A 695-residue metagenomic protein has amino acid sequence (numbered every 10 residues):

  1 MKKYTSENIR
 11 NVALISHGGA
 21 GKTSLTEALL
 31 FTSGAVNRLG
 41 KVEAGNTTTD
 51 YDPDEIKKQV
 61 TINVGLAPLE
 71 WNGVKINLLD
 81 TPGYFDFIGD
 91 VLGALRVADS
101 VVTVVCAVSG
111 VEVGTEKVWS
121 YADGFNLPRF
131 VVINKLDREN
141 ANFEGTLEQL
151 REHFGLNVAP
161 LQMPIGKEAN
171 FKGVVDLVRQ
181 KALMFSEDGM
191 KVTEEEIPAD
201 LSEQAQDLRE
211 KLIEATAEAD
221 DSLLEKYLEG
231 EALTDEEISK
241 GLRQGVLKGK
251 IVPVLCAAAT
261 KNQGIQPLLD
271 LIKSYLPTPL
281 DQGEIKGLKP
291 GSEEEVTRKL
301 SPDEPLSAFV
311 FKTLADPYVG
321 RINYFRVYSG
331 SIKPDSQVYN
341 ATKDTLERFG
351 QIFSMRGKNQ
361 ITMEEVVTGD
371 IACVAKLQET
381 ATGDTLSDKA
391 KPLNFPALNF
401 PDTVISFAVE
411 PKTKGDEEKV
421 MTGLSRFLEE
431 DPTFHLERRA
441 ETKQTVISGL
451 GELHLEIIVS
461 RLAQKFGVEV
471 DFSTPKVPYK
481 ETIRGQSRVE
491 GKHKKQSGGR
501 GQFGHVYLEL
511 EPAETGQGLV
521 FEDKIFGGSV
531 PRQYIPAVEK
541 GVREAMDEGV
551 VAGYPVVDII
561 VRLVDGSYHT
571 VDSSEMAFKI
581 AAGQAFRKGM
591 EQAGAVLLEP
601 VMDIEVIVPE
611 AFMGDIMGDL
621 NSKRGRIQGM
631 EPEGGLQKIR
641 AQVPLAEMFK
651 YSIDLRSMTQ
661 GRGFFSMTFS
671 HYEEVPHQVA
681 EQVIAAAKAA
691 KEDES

Functional and structural regions predicted by a protein language model:
M1-S695: Structural and coupling elements of P-loop NTPases
